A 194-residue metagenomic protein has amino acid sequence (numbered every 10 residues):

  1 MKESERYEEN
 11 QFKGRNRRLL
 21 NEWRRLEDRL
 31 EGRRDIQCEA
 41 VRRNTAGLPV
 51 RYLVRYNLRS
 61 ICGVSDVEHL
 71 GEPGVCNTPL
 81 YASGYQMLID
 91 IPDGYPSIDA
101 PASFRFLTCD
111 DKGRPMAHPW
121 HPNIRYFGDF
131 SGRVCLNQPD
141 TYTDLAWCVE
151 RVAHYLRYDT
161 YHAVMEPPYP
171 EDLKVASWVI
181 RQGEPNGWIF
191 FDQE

Functional and structural regions predicted by a protein language model:
M1-G84, G94-E194: UBC/E2-like fold recognition across ubiquitin and ubiquitin-like conjugation systems, capturing catalytically active
